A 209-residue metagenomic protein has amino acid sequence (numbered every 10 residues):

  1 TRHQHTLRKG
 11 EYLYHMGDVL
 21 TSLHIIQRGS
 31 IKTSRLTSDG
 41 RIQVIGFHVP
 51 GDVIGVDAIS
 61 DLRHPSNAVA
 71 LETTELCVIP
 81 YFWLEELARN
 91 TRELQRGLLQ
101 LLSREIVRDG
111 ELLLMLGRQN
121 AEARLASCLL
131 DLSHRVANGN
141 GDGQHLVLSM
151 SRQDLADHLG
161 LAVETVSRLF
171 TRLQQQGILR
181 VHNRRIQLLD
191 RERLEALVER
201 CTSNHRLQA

Functional and structural regions predicted by a protein language model:
T1-K9, R63: Short proline/glycine- and basic residue-enriched helix-capping loop/turn segments at helix->loop/beta transitions
H5, H24, G46, V69 (+5 more regions): Residues that recognize and position ribonucleotide moieties
E11-T73: Cyclic nucleotide-binding regulatory domains
R28, F82-W83, R104, Q153 (+1 more regions): Alpha-helix/helix-capping structural signal
G46-E111: Cyclic-nucleotide recognition modules
E72, R89-A162: Polybasic "coupling" helices that flank or enter modular domains
H134-A209: Phosphate-/nucleic-acid-contacting segments
